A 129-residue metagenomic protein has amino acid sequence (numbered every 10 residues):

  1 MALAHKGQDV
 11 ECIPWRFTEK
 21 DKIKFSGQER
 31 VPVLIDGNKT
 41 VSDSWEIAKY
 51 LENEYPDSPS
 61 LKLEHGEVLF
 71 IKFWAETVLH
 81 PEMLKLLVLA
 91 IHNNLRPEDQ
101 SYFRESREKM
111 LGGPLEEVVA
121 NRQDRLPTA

Functional and structural regions predicted by a protein language model:
M1-E105: GST-like domain detector, emphasizing the conserved glutathione-binding G-site in the N-terminal thioredoxin-like
R107-A129: A mid-sequence, solvent-exposed acidic-amphipathic segment
